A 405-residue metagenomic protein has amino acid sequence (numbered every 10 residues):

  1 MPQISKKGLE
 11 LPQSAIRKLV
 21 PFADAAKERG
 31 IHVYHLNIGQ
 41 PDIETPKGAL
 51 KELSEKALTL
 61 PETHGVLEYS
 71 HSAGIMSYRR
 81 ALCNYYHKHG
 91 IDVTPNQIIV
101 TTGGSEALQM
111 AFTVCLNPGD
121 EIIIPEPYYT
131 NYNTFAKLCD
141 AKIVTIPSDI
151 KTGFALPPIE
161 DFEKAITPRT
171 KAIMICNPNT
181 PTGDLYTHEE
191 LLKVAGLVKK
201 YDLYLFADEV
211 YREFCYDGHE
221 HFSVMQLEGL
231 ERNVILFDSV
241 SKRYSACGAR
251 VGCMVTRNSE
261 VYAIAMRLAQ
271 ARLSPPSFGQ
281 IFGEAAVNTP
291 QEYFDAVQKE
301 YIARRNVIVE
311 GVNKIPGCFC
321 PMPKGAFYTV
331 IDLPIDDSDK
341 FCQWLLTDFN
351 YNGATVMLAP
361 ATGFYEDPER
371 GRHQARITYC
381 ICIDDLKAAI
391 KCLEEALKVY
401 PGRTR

Functional and structural regions predicted by a protein language model:
P2-G103, M110, A286-T289, V399-R405: N-terminal small-domain helix-loop-helix segment of the aminotransferase-like
A26-R29, C139, K200-Y201: Helix C-cap/helix->beta junction micro-motif
D92, E163, W344-M357, F364-R405: PLP-dependent enzyme catalytic core of the Aspartate aminotransferase-like
V114-A136: Conserved PLP-anchoring active-site segment centered on the Schiff-base-forming lysine
D149-D217: Active-site phosphate-binding strand-loop segment of PLP-dependent enzymes
Q226-A263: Active-site PLP attachment segment
A263-A269, A286-V309: Structural signature of PLP-dependent enzymes
E284, Y301-V309, C320-L333: Conserved glycine-rich beta-strand-loop-beta hairpin in the small C-terminal domain of fold type I
